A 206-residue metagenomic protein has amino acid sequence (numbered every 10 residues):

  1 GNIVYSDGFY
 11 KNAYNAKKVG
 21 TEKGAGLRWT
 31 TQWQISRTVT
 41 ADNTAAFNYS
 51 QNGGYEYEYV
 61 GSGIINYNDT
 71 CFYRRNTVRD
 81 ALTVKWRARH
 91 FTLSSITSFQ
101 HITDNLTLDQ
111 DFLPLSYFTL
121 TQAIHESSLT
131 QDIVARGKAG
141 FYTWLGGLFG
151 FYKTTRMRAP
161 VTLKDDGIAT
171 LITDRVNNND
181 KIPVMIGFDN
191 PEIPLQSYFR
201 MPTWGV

Functional and structural regions predicted by a protein language model:
G1-C71, R75, I102-S116, A123: Periplasmic-side early beta-strands and strand-to-turn transitions of outer-membrane beta-barrels
T40-A46, T77-D104, L120-V206: Face-selective signature of the C-terminal outer-membrane beta-barrel domain
